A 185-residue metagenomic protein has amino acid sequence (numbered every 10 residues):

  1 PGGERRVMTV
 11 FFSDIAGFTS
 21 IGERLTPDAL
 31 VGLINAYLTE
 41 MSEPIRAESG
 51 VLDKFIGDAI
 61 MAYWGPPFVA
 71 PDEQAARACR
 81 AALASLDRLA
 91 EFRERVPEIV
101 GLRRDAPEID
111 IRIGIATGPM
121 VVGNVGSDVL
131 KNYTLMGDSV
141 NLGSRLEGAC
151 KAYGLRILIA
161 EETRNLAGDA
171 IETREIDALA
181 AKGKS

Functional and structural regions predicted by a protein language model:
G2-R80, L130-Y133, K151: Catalytic NTP-binding/metal-coordinating core of nucleotidyl cyclase/transferase enzymes
R5-V7, D58, A106-D110, L130 (+3 more regions): Active-site lining segments that contact anionic ligands and/or coordinate catalytic metals
V10, I60, I111-T117: A structural signal for short, well-ordered beta-strand segments
V10, P71-A76, V96, A178-S185: Conserved catalytic cores of large enzyme domains
I15, P66, T117, E161-E162: Residues immediately flanking
I34-G50, P66, A70-I113, D138-K151: Alpha-helical scaffold within the catalytic cores of cyclic-nucleotide enzymes
M120-V122, G143, A149-S185: Cytosolic regulatory/linker segments at or just downstream of nucleotide-handling modules in signal-transduction
N124-S127: Cytochrome P450 core scaffold surrounding the K-helix E-X-X-R motif and the conserved "meander" helix-loop region
